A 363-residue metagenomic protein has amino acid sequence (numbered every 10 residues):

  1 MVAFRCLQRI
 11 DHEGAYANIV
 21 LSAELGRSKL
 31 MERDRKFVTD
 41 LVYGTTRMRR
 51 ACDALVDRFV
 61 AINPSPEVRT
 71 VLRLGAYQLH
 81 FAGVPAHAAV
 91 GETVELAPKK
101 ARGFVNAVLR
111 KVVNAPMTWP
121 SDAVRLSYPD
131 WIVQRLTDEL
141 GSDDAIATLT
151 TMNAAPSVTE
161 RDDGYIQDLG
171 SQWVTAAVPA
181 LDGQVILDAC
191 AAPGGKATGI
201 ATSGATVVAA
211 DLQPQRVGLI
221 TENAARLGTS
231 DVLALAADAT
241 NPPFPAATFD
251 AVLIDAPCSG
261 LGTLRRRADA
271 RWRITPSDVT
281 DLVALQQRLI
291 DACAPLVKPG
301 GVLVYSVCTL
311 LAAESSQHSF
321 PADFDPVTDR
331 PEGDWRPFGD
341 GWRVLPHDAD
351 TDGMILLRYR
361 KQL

Functional and structural regions predicted by a protein language model:
M1-L363: S-adenosylmethionine
